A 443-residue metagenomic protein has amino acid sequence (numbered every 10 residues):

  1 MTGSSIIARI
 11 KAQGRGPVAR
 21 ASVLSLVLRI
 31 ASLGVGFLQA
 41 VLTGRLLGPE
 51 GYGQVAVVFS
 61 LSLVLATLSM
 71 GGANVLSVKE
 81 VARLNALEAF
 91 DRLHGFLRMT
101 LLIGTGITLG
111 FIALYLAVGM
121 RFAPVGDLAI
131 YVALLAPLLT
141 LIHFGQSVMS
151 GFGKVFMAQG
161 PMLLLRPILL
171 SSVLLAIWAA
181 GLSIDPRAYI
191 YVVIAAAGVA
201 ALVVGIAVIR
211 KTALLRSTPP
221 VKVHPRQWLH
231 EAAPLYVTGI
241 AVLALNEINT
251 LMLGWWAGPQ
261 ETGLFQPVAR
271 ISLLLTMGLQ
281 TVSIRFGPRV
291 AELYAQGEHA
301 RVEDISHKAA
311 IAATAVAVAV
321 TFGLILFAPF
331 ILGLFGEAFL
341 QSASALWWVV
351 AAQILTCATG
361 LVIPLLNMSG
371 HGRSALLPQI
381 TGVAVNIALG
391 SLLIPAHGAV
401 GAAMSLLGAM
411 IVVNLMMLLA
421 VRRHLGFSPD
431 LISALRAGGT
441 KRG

Functional and structural regions predicted by a protein language model:
M1-V35, V221-T238, S428-G443: N-terminal membrane topogenesis motif
I10, V118-V132, P259, H299-A300 (+1 more regions): Interfacial segments at transmembrane-helix termini and the short loops linking adjacent helices
G16-N74, H230-P259, L406, M410: Signature of the first transmembrane helix
R20-S32, V58, M70-V118, D127 (+1 more regions): Membrane-water interface segments that mark the loop-to-transmembrane alpha-helix transition
F37-G51, W178, L182, L243-L274 (+3 more regions): Helix-terminus/linker motif at the lipid-water interface of multi-pass membrane proteins
G44-G48, A129-I130, F152-G160, I168-L202 (+6 more regions): Membrane-interface helix-loop junctions in multi-pass transport and translocation proteins
M70-A86, G151, V268, S272-G297 (+1 more regions): Helix-loop junctions and terminal segments of transmembrane helices in multi-pass membrane transport/translocation
L101-V237, T381: Hydrophobic transmembrane helix module of multi-pass membrane transport proteins
